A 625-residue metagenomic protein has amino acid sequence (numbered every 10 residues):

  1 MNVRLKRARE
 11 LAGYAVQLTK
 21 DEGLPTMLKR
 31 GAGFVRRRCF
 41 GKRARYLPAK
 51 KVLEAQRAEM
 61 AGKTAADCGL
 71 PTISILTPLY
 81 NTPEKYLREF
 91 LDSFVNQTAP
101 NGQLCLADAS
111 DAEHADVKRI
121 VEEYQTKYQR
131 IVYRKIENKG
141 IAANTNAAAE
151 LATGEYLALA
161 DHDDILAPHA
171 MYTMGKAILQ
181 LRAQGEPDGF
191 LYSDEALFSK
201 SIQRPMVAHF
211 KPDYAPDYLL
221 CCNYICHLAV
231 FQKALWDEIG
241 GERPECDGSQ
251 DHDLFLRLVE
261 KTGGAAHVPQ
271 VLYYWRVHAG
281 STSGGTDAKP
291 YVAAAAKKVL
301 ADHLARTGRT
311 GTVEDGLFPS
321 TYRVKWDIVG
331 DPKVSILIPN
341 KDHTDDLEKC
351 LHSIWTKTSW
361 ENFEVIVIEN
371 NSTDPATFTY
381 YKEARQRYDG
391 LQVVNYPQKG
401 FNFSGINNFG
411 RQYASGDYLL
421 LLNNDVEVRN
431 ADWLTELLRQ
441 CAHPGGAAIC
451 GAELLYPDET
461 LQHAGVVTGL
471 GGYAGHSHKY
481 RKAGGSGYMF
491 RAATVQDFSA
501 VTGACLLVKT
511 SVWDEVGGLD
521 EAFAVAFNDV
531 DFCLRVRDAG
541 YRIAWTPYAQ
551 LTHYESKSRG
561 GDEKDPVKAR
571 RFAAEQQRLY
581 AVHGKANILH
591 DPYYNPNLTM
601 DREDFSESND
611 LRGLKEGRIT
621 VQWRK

Functional and structural regions predicted by a protein language model:
N2, K6, E10-C68, K289-D331 (+5 more regions): C-terminal, non-catalytic tails of nucleotide-sugar-dependent glycosyltransferases
V35-A288, D302: Nucleotide-sugar donor-binding/catalytic module of glycosyltransferases that assemble extracellular/cell-envelope
D92-N101, H352-N362: Short, acidic, metal-binding catalytic loop of nucleotide-sugar glycosyltransferases
I136-A152, Y396-A414: Glycine-rich, basic loop-to-helix element that forms the pyrophosphate-binding segment of sugar-nucleotide handling
G154-I165, G416-R429: Short beta-strand-to-loop acidic/aromatic patch adjacent to the donor-nucleotide binding site
H169-P205, V426-Y473: Conserved donor NDP-sugar-binding/catalytic core segment of glycosyltransferases
L235, E245-V271, L300, W433-L438 (+2 more regions): A short, conserved alpha-helix in the catalytic core of glycosyltransferases
P269-T286, G316-Y322, L455, E521 (+2 more regions): Active-site donor/metal-binding and catalytic loop motifs of nucleotide-sugar-dependent glycosylation enzymes
